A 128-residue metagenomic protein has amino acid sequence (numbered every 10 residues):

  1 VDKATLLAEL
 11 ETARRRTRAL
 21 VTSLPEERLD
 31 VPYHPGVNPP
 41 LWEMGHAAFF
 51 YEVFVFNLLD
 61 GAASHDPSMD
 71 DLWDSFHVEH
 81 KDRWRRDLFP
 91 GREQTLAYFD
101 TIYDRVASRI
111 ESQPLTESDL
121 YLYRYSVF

Functional and structural regions predicted by a protein language model:
V1-L41, A48-S126: Aromatic-glycine hotspot motif
